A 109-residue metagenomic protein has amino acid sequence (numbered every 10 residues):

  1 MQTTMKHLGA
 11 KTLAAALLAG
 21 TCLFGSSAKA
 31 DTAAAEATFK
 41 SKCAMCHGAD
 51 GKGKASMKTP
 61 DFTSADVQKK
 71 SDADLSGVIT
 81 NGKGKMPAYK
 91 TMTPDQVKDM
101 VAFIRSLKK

Functional and structural regions predicted by a protein language model:
M1-A33, K109: N-terminal export/targeting leaders of redox proteins
Q2-A15, H47, K69-D74, Y89-S106: Periplasmic c-type cytochrome electron-transfer domains
T21, S26, D66, A88-T91: Short N-terminal micro-motifs specific to bacterial/archaeal maturation and metal-cluster initiation sites
T21-C22, A37, P60, V101: Short non-domain terminal segments
T32-P60, G77, K83-K90, S106-K109: Periplasmic/extracellular electron-transfer cofactor-ligation site, primarily the c-type cytochrome heme-c attachment
K54, D66-K69: Short, flexible, glycine-rich and Lys/Arg-enriched loop motifs at helix boundaries that contact anionic partners
F62-S64: PAS-family sensory/regulatory domains
